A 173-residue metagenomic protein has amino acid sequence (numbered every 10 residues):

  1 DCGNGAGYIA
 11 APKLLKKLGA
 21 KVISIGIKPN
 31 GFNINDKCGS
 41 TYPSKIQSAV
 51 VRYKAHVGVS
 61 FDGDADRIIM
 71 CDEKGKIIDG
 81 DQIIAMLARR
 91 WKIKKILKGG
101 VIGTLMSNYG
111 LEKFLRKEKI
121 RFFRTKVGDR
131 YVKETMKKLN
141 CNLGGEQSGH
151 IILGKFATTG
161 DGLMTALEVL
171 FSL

Functional and structural regions predicted by a protein language model:
C2-L173: Phosphate-binding chemistry for phosphorylated carbohydrates and sugar-nucleotides
